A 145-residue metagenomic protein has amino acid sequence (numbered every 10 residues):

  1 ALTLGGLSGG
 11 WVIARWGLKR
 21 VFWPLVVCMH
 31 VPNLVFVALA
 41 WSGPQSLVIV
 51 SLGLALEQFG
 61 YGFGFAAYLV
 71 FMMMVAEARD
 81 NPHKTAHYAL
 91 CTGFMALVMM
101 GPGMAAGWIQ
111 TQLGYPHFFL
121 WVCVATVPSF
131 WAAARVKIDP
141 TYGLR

Functional and structural regions predicted by a protein language model:
T3-L4, L34, M100-G101: Hydrophobic/small/kink-forming positions within alpha-helical transmembrane segments of polytopic membrane proteins
L4-W23, Q110-T111: Helix-to-loop junctions at the C-terminal end of transmembrane segments in multipass secondary transporters
V27-Q45: C-terminal ends and interior cores of transmembrane alpha-helices in multi-pass membrane transporters/permeases
L39, L120-R145: Multi-pass alpha-helical transporter architecture, strongest for 12-TM Major Facilitator/SLC carriers used
G53-G62: Helical-face signature of the major facilitator-like transporter fold
F63-D80: Intracellular juxtamembrane helix-capping segments at the cytosolic ends of symmetry-related transmembrane helices
N81-Q110: A late C-terminal transmembrane helix in Major Facilitator Superfamily
A105-P128: A membrane-interface helix-boundary motif in multi-pass transporters
